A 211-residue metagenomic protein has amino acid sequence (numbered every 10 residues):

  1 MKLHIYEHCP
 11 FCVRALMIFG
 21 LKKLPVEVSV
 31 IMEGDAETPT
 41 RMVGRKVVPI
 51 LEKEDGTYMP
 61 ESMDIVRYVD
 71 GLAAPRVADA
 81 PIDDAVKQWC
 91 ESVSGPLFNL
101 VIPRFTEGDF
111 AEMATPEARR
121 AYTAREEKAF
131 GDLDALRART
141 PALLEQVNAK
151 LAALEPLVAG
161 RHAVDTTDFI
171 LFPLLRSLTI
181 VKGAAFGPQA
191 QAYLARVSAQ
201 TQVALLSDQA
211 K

Functional and structural regions predicted by a protein language model:
M1-A121: GST-like domain detector, emphasizing the conserved glutathione-binding G-site in the N-terminal thioredoxin-like
V93-A195: GST-like fold's C-terminal all-alpha helical module
R196-A204: Short, flexible loop segments at boundaries between secondary-structure elements
V203, S207-K211: Charge-dense, extended regions
